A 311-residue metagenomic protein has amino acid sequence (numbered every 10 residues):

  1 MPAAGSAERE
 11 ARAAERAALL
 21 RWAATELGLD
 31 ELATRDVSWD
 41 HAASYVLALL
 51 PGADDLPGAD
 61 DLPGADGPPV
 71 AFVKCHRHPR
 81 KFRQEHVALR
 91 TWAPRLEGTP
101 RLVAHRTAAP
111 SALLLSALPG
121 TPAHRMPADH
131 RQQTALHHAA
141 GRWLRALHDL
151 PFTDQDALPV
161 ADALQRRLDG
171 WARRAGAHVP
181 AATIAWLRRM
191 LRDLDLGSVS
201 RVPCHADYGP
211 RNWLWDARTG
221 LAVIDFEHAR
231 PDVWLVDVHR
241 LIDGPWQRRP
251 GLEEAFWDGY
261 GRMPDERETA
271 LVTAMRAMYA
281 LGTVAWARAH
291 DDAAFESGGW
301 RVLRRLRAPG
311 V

Functional and structural regions predicted by a protein language model:
M1-A18, D54-D66, V311: Actinobacteria-biased recognition of intrinsically disordered, low-complexity terminal regions
A4, A42, R240-V311: Helix-rich C-terminal or lid/interface subdomains of diverse kinases
A11-D30, D149-A206, G299-R304, P309: An alpha-helical support segment within catalytic cores of ATP-dependent transferases
R35-P159: ATP-binding pocket architecture of kinase catalytic cores
A42-L50, S111, R189-V236: Active-site acidic catalytic loop and adjacent metal/ATP-binding pocket of ATP-dependent phosphoryl transfer enzymes
R80, P122, W213, P231-V233 (+1 more regions): Conserved protein kinase catalytic core
L89-T91, R131-Q132, A222, H239-L241 (+1 more regions): Glycine-rich, phosphate-binding/catalytic loops in enzymes
A93-L96, L144-D154, L194-D195, P264 (+2 more regions): A general structural signal marking secondary-structure boundaries and capping sites
